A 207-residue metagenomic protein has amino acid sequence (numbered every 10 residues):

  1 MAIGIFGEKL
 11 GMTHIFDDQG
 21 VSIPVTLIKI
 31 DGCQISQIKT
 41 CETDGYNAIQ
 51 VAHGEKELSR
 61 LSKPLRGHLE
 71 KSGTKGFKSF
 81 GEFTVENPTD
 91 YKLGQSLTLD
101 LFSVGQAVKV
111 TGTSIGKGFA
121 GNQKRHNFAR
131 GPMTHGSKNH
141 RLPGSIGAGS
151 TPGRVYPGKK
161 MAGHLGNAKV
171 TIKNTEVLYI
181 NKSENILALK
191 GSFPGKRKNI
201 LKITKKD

Functional and structural regions predicted by a protein language model:
M1-D207: Extended basic (Lys/Arg/His-rich) segments that typically form rRNA-contacting surfaces in ribosomal proteins
